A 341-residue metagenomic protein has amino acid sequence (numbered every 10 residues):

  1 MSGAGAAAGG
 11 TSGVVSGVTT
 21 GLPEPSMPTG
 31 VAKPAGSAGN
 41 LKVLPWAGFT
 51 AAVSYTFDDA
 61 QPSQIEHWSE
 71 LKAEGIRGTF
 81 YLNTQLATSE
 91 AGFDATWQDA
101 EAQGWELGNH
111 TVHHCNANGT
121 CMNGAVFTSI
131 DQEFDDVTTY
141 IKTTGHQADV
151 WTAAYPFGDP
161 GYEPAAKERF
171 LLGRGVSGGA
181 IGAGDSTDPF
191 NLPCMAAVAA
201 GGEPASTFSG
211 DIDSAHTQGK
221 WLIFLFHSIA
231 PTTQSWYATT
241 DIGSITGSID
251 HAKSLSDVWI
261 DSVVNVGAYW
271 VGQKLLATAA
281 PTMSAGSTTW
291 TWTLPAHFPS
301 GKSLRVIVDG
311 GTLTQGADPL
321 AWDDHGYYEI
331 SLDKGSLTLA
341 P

Functional and structural regions predicted by a protein language model:
M1-T20: Ser/Thr-rich, Pro/Gly/Ala-heavy low-complexity intrinsically disordered linkers and tails of secreted extracellular
V15-E66: Boundary/entry segment of secreted carbohydrate-active catalytic domains
G21-P25, A51-V53, S63, K72-L171 (+3 more regions): Metal-dependent polysaccharide deacetylase catalytic core of the NodB/CE4 family, i.e., the active-site-bearing domain
P23-P45, A73, G78, A87-S89 (+6 more regions): C-terminal domain-boundary segment and adjacent tail
G39-N40, Q64-E66, F93-D94, T207-G210: Short alpha-helical segments and helix-capping/turn motifs at coil-helix boundaries
F127-F134, G202-A205, T239-I242: Non-membrane alpha-helical structural segments and their capping/turn regions in soluble enzymes
A197-D213: A Trp-anchored, charged/polar loop motif used as the substrate-binding/catalytic surface of acyl/ester-handling
K302, D324-P341: C-terminal beta-strand-rich structural cap/linker in extracellular carbohydrate-active enzymes
